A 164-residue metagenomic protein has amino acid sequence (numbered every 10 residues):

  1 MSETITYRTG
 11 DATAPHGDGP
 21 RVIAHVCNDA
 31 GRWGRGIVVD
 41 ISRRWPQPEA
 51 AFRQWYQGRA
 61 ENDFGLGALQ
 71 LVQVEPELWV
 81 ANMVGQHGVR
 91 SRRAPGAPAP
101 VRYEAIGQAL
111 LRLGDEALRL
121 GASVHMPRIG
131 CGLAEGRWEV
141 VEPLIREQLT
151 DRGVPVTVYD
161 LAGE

Functional and structural regions predicted by a protein language model:
M1-E164: Macrodomain-like recognition of ADP-ribose-binding/processing modules
